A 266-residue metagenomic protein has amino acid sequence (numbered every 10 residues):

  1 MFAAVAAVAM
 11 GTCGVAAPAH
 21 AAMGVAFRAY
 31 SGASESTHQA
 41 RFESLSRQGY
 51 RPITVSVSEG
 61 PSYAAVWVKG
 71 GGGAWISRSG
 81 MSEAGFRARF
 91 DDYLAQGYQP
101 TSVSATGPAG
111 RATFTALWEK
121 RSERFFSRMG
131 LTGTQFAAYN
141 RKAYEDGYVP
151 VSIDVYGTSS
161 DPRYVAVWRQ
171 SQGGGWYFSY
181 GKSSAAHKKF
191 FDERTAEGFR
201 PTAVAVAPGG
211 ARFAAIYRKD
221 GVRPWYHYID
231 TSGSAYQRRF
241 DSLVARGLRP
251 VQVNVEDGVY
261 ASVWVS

Functional and structural regions predicted by a protein language model:
M1-A4, C13-S266: Terminus-proximal functional modules
